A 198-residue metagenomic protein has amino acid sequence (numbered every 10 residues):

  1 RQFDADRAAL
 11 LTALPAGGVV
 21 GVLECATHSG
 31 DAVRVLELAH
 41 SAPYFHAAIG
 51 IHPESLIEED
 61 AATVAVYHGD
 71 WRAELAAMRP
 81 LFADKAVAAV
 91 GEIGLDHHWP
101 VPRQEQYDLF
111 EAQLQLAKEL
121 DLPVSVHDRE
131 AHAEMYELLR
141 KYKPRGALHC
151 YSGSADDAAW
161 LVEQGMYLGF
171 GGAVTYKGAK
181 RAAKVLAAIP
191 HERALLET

Functional and structural regions predicted by a protein language model:
R1-T198: Mid-domain alpha/beta scaffold segments of enzyme catalytic cores
